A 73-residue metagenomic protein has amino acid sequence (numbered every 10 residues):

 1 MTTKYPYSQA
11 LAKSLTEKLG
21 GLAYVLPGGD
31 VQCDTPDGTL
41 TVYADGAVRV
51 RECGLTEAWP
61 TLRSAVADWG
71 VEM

Functional and structural regions predicted by a protein language model:
M1-G29, T56, P60-V66, E72: Negatively charged, low-complexity tracts enriched in Asp/Glu with abundant Ser/Thr
G21-V25, Q32-C33, T39-V42: Short, exposed beta-strand/loop patches in secreted or surface proteins that constitute
G38-S64, V71-M73: Intrinsically disordered, low-complexity regulatory segments enriched in Ser/Thr/Pro and charged residues
